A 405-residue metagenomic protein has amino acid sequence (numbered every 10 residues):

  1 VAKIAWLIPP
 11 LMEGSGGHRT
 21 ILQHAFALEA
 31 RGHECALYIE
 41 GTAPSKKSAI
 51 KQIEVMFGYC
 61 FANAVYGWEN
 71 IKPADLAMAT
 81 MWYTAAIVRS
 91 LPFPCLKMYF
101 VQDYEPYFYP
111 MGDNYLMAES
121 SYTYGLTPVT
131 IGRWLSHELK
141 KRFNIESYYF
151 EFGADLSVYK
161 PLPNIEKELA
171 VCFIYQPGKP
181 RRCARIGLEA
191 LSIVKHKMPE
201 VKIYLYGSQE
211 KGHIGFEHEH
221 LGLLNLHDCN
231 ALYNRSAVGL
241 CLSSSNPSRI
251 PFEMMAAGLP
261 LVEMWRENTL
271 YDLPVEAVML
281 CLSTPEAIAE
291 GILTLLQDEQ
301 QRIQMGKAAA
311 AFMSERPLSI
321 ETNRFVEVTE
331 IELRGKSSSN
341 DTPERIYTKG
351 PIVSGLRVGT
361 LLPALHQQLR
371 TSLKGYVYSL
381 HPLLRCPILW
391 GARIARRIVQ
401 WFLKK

Functional and structural regions predicted by a protein language model:
T20, E138-Y148, A154-E219, L223-L226: Conserved catalytic-core segment of nucleotide-activated headgroup transferases in glycan assembly
Y66-K72, M111-P128, S136: Membrane-proximal helix-turn-helix segments that form the acceptor-binding/catalytic region of lipid-linked
Y83, I87-V88, F108, Y124-S147: A short, active-site helix/loop in glycosyltransferases that binds the activated sugar's phosphate group
N234-N246, L259: Acidic donor-binding loop of glycosyltransferase active sites
E253, W265-L280: Short acidic/histidine- and often glycine-rich active-site loop of Leloir-type glycosyltransferases that engages
P260-M264: Short hydrophobic beta-strand element within catalytic cores of glycosyltransferases and related nucleotide-activated
V275-P285, T294-E299: Conserved acidic donor-binding segment of nucleotide-sugar-dependent glycosyltransferases
Q297-L356: A charged, aromatic-enriched C-terminal amphipathic alpha-helix characteristic of glycosyltransferases across folds
